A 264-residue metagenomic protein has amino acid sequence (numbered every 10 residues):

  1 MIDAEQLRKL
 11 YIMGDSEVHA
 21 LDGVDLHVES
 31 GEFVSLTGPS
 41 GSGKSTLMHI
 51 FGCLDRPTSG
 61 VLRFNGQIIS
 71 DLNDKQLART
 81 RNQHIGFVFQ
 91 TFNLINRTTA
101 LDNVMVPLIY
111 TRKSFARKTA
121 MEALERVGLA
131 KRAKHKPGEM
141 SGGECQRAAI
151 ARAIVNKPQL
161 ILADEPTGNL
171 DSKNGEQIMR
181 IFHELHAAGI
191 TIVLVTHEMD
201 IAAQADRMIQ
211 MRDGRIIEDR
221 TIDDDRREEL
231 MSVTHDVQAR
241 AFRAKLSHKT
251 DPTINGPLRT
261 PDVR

Functional and structural regions predicted by a protein language model:
M1-M211, I216: ABC family nucleotide-binding domain
S114, P137, V237-A244: A general structural signal for short secondary-structure boundary/capping elements
R215-F242: Conserved beta-strand-loop-alpha-helix hinge in the C-terminal portion of ABC ATPase nucleotide-binding domains
D251-I254: Membrane-topology segments of multi-pass transport proteins
